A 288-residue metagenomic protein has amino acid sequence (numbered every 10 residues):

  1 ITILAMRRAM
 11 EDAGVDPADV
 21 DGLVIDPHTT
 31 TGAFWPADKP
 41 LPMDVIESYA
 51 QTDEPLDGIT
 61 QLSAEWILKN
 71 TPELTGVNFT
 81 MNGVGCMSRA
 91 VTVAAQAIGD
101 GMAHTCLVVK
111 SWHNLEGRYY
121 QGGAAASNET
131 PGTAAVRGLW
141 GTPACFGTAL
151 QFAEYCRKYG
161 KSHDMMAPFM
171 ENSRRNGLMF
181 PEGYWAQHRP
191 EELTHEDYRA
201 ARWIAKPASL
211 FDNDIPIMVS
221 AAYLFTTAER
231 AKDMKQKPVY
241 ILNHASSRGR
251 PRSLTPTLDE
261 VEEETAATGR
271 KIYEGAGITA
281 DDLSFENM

Functional and structural regions predicted by a protein language model:
I1, R8, A134, A167-E171 (+2 more regions): Condensing-enzyme catalytic core mediating Claisen C-C bond formation in acyl metabolism
I1-R7, E11-A13, P17-T29, I46-Y49: N-terminal beta1-alpha1-beta2 module of alpha/beta enzyme domains
R7-D21, Y155-G160, T268-D282: Phosphate/pyrophosphate-binding loops at sites that engage ATP/ADP/AMP, CoA/4′-phosphopantetheine, polyphosphate
P17-P27, V77-N82, C106-S111, D164-N172 (+2 more regions): Beta-strand segments within the central parallel beta-sheet cores of soluble alpha/beta enzyme folds
P27, T31-T105, H113-G147, H188-N213 (+2 more regions): Conserved catalytic cysteine-centered active-site region of acyl-thioester-dependent Claisen-condensing enzymes
M81-W112, C145-E182, Y223-E229: Active-site-proximal alpha-helical scaffold in enzymes
H163-M170, M179-P181, E192-A201, K235-Q236: Acidic-enriched catalytic cores of C-N bond-cleaving enzymes acting on peptides and small amides
